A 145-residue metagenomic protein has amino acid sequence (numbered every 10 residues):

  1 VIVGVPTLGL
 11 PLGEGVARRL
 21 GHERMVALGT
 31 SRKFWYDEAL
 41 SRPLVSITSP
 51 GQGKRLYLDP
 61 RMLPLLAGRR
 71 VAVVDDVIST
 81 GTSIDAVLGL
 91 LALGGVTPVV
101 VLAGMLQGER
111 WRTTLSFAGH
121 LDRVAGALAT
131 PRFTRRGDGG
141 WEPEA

Functional and structural regions predicted by a protein language model:
V1-P6: Short glycine-rich phosphate-binding loop at a beta-alpha junction
T7, T30-R32, Q107, A129: Short, ordered loop/turn segments at secondary-structure junctions
G9-G13, E109-R112: Short, well-ordered alpha-helical microsegments
L10, G81, D85: Glycine-rich SAM-binding Motif I of class I
P11-L20, L88: Short Gly/Thr/Asp-enriched flexible loops that form oxyanion-binding sites at enzyme active sites
G21-V71, W141-E144: Short, glycine/charge-rich flexible loops or terminal/linker lids adjacent to PRPP-binding catalytic cores
D75-V77, G81: DG-centered beta-turn motif at the end of beta-strands
D85-A145: PRPP-dependent phosphoribosyltransferase catalytic core
